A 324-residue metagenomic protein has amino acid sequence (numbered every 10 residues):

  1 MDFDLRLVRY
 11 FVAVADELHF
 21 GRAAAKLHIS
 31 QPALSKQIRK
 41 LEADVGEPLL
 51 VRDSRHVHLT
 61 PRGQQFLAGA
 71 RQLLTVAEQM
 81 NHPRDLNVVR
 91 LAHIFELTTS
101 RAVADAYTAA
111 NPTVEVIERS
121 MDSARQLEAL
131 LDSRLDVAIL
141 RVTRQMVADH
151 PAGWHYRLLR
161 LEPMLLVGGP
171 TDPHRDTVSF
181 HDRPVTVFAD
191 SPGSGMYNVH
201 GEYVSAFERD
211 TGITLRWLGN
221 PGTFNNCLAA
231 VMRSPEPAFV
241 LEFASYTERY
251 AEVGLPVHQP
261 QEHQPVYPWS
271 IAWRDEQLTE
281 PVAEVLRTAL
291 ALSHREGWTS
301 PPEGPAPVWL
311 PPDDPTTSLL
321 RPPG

Functional and structural regions predicted by a protein language model:
M1-Q31, Q37: N-terminal short secondary-structure element
D2, V103-A110, S123-T171, G254-P256: Short beta-strand-centered segments that line the small-molecule binding cleft or hinge of alpha/beta clamshell
Q31-P32, T75-A129, L140: N-terminal winged-helix
K40-L59, Q64: A short LG(V/I)-centered, amphipathic sequence patch enriched for acidic residue(s) preceding the LG motif
A148-R157, E162, N226-Q277: Beta-alpha-beta core module
W154-P192, P268-E276: Hydrophobic/proline-rich hinge and linker segments of small-molecule sensing/allosteric domains, predominantly
D176-L215, T279-P281: Secondary-structure junction motif
A244-E252, E262-G324: C-terminal effector-binding regulatory domain of bacterial HTH transcription factors
